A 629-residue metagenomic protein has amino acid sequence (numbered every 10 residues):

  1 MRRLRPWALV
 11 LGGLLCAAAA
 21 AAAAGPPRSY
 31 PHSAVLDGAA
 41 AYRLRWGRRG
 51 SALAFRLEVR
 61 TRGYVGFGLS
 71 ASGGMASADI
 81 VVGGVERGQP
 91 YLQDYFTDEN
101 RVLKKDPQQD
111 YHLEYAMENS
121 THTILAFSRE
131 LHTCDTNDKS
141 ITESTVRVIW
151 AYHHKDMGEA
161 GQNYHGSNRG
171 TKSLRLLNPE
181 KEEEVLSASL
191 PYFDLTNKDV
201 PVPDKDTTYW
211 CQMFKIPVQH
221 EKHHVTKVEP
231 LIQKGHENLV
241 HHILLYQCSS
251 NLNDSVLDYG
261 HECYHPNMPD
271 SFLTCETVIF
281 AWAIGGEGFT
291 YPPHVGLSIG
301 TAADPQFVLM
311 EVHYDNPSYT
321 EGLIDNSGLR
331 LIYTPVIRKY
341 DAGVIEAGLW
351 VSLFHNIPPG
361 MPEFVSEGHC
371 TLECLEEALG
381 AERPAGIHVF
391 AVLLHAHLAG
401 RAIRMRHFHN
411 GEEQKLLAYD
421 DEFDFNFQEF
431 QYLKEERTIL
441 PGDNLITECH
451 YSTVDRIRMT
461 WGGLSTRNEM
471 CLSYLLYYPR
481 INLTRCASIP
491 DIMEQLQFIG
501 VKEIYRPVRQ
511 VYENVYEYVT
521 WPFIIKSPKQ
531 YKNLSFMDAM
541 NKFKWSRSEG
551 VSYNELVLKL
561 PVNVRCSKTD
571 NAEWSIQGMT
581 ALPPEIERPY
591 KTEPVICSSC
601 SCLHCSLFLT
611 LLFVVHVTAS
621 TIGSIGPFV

Functional and structural regions predicted by a protein language model:
R2-P6, V10-S189, D258-T290, P441 (+7 more regions): Extracellular-facing/secreted segment signature in eukaryotic proteins
A34-G38, N178-L239, S318-L398, W461-V557 (+3 more regions): Solvent-exposed, flexible loop/coil segments flanking beta-strands in beta-rich domains
Y42-R45, Y111-M117, D199, F214-I216 (+2 more regions): Beta-strand-rich interaction surfaces with strong enrichment in secreted/lumenal proteins
I124, V225-T226, L297-D315, R437-S452: Noncatalytic modules at the cell exterior or secretory-pathway interfaces, chiefly beta-strand-rich lectin/adhesion
T133-D135, M157, D315-Y319, H450-M459: Short acidic/polar inter-strand loop motif in beta-rich domains
H242-S250, R401-E413: Short, surface-exposed beta-strand/strand-loop-strand elements in extracellular ectodomains
C275-A302, F423-P441: Beta-sandwich interaction modules
L582-L609: C-terminal GPI-anchoring signal of eukaryotic secretory precursors
